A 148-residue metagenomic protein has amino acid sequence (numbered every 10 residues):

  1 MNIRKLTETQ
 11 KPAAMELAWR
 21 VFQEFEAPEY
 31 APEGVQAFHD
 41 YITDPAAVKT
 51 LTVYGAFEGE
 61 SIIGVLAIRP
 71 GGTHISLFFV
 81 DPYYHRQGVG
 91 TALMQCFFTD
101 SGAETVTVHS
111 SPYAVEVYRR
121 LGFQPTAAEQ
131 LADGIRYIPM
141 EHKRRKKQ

Functional and structural regions predicted by a protein language model:
N2-E16: A short beta-loop-alpha structural element at the N-terminal edge of CoA-dependent acyl/N-acetyltransferase catalytic
M15, W19-T43: Conserved GNAT-fold acetyl-CoA-binding loop/helix
L51-G64: Conserved beta-hairpin
Y54, L66, F78, I138: Conserved GNAT-family N-acetyltransferase fold
G71-P82: Conserved acetyl-CoA binding element of GNAT-fold acetyltransferases
V80, R86-T99: Conserved acetyl-CoA-binding loop-helix of GNAT-fold acetyltransferases
T91, P112-Y137: Conserved active-site alpha-helix within GNAT-family acetyltransferase domains
D100-Y113: Conserved GNAT acetyl-CoA-binding A-motif
